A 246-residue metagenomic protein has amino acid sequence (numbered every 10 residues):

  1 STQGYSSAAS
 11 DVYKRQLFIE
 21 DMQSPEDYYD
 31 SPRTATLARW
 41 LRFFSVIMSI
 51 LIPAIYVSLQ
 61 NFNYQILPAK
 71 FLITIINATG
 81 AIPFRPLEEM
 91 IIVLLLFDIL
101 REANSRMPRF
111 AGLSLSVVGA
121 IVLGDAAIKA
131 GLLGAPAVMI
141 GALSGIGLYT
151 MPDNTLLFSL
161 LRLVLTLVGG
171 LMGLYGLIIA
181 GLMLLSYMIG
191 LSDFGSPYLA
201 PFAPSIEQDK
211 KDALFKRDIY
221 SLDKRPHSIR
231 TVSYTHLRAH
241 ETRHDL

Functional and structural regions predicted by a protein language model:
T2-A9, Y13, H236-L246: Single conserved hydrophobic/aromatic residue that forms the stacking wall/gate of nucleotide- or nucleobase-binding
S10-K14, R85, P204-E207, D218 (+1 more regions): General structural signal for secondary-structure boundaries
R15-T166: Transmembrane alpha-helical segments that form the functional core of multipass membrane systems
G80, L132, G173-L174, T242: Amphipathic alpha-helical protein-protein interaction surfaces
A135-A137, G141-R238: Hydrophobic alpha-helical transmembrane segments of membrane transport and translocation systems, primarily multi-pass
